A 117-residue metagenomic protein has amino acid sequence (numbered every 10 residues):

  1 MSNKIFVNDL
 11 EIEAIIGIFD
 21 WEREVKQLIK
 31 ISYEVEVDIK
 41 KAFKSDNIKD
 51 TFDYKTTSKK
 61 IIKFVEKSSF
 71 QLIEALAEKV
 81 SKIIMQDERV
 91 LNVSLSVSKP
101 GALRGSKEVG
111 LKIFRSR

Functional and structural regions predicted by a protein language model:
M1-R117: N-terminal, polar/charged subdomain of small-to-medium soluble alpha/beta proteins
